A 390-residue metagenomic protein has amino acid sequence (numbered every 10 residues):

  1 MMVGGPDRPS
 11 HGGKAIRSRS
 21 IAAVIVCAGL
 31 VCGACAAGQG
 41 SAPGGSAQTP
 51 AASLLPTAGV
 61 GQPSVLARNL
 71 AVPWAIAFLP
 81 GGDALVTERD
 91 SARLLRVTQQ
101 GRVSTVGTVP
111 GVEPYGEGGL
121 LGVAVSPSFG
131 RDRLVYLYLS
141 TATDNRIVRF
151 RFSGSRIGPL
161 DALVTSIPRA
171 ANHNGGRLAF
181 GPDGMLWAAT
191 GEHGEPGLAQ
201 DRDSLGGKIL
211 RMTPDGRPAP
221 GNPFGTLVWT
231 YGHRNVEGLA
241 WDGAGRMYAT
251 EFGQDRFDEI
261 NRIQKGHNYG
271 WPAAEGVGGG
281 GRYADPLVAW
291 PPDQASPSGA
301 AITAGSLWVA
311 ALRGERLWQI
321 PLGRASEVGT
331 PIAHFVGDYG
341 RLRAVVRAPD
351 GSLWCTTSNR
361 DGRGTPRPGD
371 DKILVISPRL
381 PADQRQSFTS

Functional and structural regions predicted by a protein language model:
M1-V26: N-terminal export and membrane-targeting signals
C32-A34: C-terminal motif of bacterial Sec signal peptides marking the signal peptidase cleavage site
A36-G197, G238, R246-G253, Q294-R324 (+2 more regions): Acidic, Gly/Ser/Thr-rich repeat motifs that build Ca2+-stabilized beta-propeller blades
S104-G118, L160-N174, P214-W229, N268-P292 (+1 more regions): Surface-exposed loop and turn segments in beta-propeller and other repeat-based domains that flank or scaffold
F150-I157, L210-A219, I263-G270, E275 (+2 more regions): Short loop/turn segments immediately following beta-strands, especially the blade-tip and inter-blade linker loops
D203-T213, A219-A244: Loop-centered beta-sheet repeat module
R341-A344: Repeated scaffold domains used in trafficking and secretory/extracellular systems, primarily beta-propellers
